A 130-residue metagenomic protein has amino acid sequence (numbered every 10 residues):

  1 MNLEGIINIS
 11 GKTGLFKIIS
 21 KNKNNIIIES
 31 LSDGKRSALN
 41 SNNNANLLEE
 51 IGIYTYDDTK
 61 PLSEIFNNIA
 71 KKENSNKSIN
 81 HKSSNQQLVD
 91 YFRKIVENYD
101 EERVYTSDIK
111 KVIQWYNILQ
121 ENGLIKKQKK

Functional and structural regions predicted by a protein language model:
M1-N80: The feature represents the first ordered module of a protein
T55-T59, S78-N85, E102-I109: Conserved phosphate/pyrophosphate-binding and hydrolysis machinery centered on Walker-type P-loop NTPases, extending
K71-E97: Amphipathic protein-protein interaction modules
Q87-K130: C-terminal charged interaction modules
